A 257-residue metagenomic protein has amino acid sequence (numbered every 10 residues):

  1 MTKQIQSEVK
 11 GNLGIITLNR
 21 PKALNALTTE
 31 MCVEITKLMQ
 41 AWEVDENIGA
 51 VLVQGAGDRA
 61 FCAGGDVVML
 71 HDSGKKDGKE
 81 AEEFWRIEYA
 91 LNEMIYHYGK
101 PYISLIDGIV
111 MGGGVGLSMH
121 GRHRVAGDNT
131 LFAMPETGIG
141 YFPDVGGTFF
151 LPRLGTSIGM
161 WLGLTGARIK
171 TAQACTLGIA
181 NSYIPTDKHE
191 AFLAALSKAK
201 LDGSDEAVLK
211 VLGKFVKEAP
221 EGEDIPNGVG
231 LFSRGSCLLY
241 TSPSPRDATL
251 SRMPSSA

Functional and structural regions predicted by a protein language model:
G11, I16-N19, E34-K75, A90 (+2 more regions): A structural preference for short, pocket-lining loop segments at secondary-structure junctions
K75-F84: A short acidic, glycine-rich active-site loop that binds or catalyzes chemistry on phosphate/adenosine moieties
I95-I139, L162, G166-A167, T171: Glycine-rich beta-to-alpha active-site loop
G121-D144, G178-L193, S251: Gly/Pro- and small hydrophobic-enriched strand-loop and loop-to-helix capping segments that sit at the rims
G146, R153-L201: Contiguous mid-protein beta-loop-alpha structural module that forms a pocket-lining wall or clamp of enzyme active
D202-L239: Long, charge-rich alpha-helical interaction segments
Y240-D247: Conserved small/polar residues in nucleotide/adenosyl-binding loops
M253-A257: Hydrophobic alpha-helical segments, chiefly the membrane-spanning helices and signal/signal-anchor peptides
